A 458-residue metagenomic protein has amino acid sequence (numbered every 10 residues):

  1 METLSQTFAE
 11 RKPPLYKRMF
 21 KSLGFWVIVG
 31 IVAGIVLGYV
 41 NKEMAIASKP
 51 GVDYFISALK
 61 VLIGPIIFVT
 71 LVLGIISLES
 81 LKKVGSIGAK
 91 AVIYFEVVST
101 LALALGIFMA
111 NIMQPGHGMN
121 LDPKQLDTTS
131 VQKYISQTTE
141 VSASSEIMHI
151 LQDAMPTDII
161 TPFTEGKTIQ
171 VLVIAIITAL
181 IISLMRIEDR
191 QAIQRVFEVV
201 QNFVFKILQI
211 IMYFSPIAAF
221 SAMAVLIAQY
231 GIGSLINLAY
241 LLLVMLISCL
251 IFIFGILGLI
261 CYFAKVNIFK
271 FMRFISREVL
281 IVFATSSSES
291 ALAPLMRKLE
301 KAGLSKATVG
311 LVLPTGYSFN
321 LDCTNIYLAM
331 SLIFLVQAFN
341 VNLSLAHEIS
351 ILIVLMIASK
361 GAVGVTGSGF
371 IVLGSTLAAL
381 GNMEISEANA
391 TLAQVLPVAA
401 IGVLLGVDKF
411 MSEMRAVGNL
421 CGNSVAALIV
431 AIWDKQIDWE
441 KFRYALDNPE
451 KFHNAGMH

Functional and structural regions predicted by a protein language model:
M1-M19: Short, Lys/Arg-rich, polar N-terminal cytosolic tail immediately upstream of the first transmembrane signal-anchor
Y16-M19, L23-I28, A33-Y39, D53-L59 (+6 more regions): Signature of multi-pass transmembrane helix bundles
A47-S48, G85, I232-Y240, A264-S276 (+2 more regions): Membrane-water interface of transmembrane alpha-helices in multipass transporters/channels
Y54, A91-E96, I177, V199 (+9 more regions): Transmembrane helix-bundle signature of multi-pass membrane transporters/permeases
K83-K90, K206-I210, K301-Y317, L345-A346 (+1 more regions): Membrane-interface alpha-helices at helix entry/exit sites of multi-pass transporters
V97-L126, V244-E278, S288-A291, C323 (+4 more regions): Transmembrane alpha-helices that form the ion-translocation and gating core of multi-pass ion transport proteins
G118, M330-H458: Transmembrane alpha-helical segments and their short flanking loops that form helix-hairpins/helix-helix interfaces
F274-L328, M356-L373, G406-I429: Alpha-helical membrane segments and immediately flanking helix-loop junctions that form or couple to the substrate/ion
